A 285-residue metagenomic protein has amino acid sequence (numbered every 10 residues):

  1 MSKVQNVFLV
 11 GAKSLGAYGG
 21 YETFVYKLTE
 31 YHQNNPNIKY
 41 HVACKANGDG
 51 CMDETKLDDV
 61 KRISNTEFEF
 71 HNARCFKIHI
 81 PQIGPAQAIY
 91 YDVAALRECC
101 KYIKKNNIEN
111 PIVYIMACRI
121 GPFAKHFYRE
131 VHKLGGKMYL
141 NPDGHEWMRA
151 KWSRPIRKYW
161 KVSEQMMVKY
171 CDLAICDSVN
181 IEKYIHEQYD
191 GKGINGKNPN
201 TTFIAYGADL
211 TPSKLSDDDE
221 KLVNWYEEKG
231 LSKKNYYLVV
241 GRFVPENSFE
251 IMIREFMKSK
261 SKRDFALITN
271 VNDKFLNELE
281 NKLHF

Functional and structural regions predicted by a protein language model:
V4, L9-Y18, Y31-P85, I181-E182 (+4 more regions): N-terminal strand-loop element at the rim of the active site of nucleotide-sugar-dependent glycosyltransferases
F8-V10, Y226-N247, I253-K258, F265-A266: Conserved donor-binding/catalytic core segment of Leloir-type glycosyltransferases
C44-G48, A208-D209, V240, R263-N281 (+1 more regions): Glycosyltransferase donor-sugar binding loop
T55-I63, K214-G230: A short helix/loop element that forms part of the nucleotide-sugar donor recognition site in Leloir-type
F70-R97, R149-I156: A short, charged, and often flexible helix/loop element on the N-terminal side of the glycosyltransferase catalytic
Q87-E98, N110-D143: An aromatic- and histidine-rich active-site surface loop
I156-A174: Membrane-proximal helix-turn-helix segments that form the acceptor-binding/catalytic region of lipid-linked
V168-N200, A208-S213, L222: A short, active-site helix/loop in glycosyltransferases that binds the activated sugar's phosphate group
